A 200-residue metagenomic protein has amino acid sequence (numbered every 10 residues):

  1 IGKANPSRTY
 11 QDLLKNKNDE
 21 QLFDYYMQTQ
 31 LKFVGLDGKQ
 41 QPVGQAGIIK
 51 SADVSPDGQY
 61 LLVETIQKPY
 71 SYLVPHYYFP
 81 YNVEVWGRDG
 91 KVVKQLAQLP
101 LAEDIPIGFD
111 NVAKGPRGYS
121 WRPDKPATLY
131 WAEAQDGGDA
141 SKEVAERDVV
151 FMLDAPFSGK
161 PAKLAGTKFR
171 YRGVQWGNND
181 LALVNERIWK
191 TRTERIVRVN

Functional and structural regions predicted by a protein language model:
I1-N200: Beta-propeller folds
